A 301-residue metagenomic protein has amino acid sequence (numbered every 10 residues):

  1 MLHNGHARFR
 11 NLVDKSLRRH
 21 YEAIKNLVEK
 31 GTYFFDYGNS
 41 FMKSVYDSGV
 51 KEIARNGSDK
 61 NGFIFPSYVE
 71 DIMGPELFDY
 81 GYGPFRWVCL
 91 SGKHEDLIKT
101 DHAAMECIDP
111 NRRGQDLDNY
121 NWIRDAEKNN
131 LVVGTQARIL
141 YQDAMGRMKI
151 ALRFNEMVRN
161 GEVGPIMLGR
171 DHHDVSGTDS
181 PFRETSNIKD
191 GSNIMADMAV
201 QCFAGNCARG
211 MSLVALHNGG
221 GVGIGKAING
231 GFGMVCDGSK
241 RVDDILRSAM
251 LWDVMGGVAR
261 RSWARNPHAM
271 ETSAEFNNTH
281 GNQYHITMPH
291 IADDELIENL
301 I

Functional and structural regions predicted by a protein language model:
M1-R147: Core active-site phosphate/anionic-ligand binding loop and the adjoining beta-turn-alpha structural block in enzyme
Y21, G114, N130, R138-D143 (+2 more regions): Ordered core of a single globular domain
T32-F35, V163-M167, S212-A215, G231-M234: Structural motif
G38-K43, R170-D174, G220-V222: Glycine-rich beta-alpha junction loops
V45-V50, T178-F182, G225-G230: Short acidic, glycine/serine/threonine-rich loops at helix termini
G177, G205-G238: Conserved phosphate/anionic-ligand binding catalytic regions in large, soluble enzymes, centered on
G230, V235, L246-N278: A structural-propensity feature for long, helix-poor, extended segments
